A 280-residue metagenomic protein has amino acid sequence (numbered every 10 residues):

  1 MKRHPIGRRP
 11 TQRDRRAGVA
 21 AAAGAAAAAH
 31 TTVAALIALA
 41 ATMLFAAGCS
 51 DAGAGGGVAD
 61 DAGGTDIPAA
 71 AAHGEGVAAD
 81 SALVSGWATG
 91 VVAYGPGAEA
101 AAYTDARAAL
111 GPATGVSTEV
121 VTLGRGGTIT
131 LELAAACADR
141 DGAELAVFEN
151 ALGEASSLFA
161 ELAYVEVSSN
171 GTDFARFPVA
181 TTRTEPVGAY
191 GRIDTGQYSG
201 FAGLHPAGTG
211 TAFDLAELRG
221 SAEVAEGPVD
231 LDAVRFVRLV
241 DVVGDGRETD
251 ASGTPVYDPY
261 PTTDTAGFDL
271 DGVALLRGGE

Functional and structural regions predicted by a protein language model:
M1-A29: N-terminal secretory signal peptides that target proteins for export/translocation
V19-A41, A62: Low-complexity, intrinsically disordered tandem-repeat tracts enriched in small residues
A46-G48: C-terminal motif of bacterial Sec signal peptides marking the signal peptidase cleavage site
S50-A52: Bacterial signal peptide processing site
A54-G56: Intrinsically disordered, low-complexity regions enriched in glycine and serine
V58-A163, P178-E280: A domain-level signal for the mature, folded cores of soluble proteins
G171-P178: Surface-exposed loop/edge segments in extracytoplasmic proteins
